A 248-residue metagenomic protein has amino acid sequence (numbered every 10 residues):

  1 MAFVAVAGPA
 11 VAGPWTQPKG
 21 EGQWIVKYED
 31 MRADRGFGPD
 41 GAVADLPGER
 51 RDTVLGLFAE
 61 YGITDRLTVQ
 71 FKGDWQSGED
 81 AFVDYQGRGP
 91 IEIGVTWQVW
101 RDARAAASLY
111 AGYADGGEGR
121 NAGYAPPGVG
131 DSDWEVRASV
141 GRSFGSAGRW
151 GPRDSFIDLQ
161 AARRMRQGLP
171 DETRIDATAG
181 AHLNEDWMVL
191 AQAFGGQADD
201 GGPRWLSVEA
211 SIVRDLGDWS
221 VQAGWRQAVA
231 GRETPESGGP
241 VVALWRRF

Functional and structural regions predicted by a protein language model:
M1-A2: Sec-dependent signal peptide recognition, specifically the positively charged N-region followed immediately by
V11-R166, E172-R174, A181-W245: Transmembrane beta-barrel domains of Gram-negative outer membranes and organellar outer membranes
